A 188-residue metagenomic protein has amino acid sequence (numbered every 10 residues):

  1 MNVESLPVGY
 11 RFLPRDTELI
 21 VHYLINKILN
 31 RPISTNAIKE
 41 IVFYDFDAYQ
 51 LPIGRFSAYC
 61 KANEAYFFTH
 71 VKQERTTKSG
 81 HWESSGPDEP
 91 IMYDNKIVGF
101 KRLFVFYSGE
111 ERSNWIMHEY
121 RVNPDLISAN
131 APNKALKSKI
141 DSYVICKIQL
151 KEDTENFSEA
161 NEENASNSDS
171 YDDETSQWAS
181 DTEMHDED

Functional and structural regions predicted by a protein language model:
M1-N114: Structural scaffold elements adjacent to functional motifs in cytosolic proteins
M1-V8, L126-D188: Intrinsically disordered, low-complexity acidic/polar and Pro/Ser/Thr-rich regulatory regions that often function as
V42, A48, G86-P87, I116 (+3 more regions): Single-stranded nucleic acid-binding surfaces, predominantly the OB-fold ssDNA-binding core
T69-V71, S85, Y107-G109, H118-D125 (+1 more regions): Structured beta-strand/turn binding interfaces of compact recognition modules in eukaryotic regulators
S79-W82, I116-E119, A131-N133: "Short basic amphipathic alpha-helical interaction patches in structured regions
P90-Y93, N123-N130: Short, surface-exposed linear segments at secondary-structure transitions and domain or protein termini
D94, E111, M117, I145 (+1 more regions): Anionic group-binding determinants
